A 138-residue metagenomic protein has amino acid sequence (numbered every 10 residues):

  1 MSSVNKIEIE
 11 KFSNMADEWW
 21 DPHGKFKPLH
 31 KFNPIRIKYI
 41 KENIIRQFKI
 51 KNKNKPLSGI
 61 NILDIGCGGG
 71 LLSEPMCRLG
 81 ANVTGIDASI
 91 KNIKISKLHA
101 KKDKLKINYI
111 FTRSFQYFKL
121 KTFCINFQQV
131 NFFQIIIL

Functional and structural regions predicted by a protein language model:
M1-F26: N-terminal, positively charged/glycine-rich alpha-helical extensions of SAM-dependent methyltransferases
K31-S58: Conserved alpha-helix/loop element of class I SAM-dependent methyltransferases that forms part of the SAM/SAH-binding
S58, I110, K121-T122: Residue-level preference for short coil/turn positions at secondary-structure junctions
S58-G66: Conserved class I S-adenosyl-L-methionine
L63, L71-Q116: Class I SAM-dependent methyltransferase SAM/SAH-binding core
F115-N126: A short acidic, Gly/Pro-enriched loop at the edge of an enzyme's catalytic core that lines a small-molecule cofactor
I125-L138: A short SAM/SAH-binding and catalytic strip from SAM-dependent methyltransferases
